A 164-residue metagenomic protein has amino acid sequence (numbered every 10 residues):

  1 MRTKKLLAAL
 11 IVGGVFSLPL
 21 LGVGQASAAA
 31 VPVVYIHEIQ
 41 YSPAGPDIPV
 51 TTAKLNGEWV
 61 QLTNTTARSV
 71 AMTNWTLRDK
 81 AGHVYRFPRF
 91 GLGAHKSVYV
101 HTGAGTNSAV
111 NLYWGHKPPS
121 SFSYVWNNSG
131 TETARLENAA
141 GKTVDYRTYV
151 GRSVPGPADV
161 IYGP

Functional and structural regions predicted by a protein language model:
T3, A8-L10, G22-T73, F122-S129 (+3 more regions): A structural motif detector for short, solvent-exposed N-terminal "entry" segments of globular domains
I39, K80-A81, H101-A104, E137-A139: Active-site-proximal beta-strand/loop segments in catalytic clefts of secreted hydrolases
Q61, R78, Y99-H101: Hydrophobic beta-strand signal
T65-R68, G103-T106, A139-T143: Acidic glycine-/aspartate-rich tracts in secreted/extracellular proteins
A71-A81: Catalytic Cys-His active-site segments of thiol-dependent hydrolases/isopeptidases
G82-S120: Intrinsically disordered, low-complexity Pro/Gly/Ser/Thr-rich segments with frequent PxxP/GP/PP motifs and embedded
N111-N138: Short, surface-exposed ligand- or partner-binding patches at beta-edge/loop junctions that are enriched in aromatics
